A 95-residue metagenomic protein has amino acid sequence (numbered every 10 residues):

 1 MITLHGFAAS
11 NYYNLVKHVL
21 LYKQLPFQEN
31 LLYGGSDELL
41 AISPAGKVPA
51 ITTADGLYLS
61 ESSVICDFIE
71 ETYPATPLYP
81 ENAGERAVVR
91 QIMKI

Functional and structural regions predicted by a protein language model:
M1-I95: GST-like domain detector, emphasizing the conserved glutathione-binding G-site in the N-terminal thioredoxin-like
